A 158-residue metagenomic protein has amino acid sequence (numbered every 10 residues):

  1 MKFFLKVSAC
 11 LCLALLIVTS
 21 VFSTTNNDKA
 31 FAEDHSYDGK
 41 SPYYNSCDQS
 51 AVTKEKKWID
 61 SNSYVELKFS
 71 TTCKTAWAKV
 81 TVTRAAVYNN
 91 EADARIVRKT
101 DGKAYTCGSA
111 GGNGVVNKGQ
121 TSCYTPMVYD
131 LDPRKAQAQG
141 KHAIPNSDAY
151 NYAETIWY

Functional and structural regions predicted by a protein language model:
M1-L11: Bacterial N-terminal signal peptides that target proteins for export
F4-L5, S23, A32, N151: Compositionally biased, low-structure terminal segments
S8, T19-F22, T53, Y129: N-terminal non-cleavable signal-anchor helices
L15-D28: C-terminal segment of classical bacterial N-terminal signal peptides
D28-Y158: Post-signal peptide N-terminal regions of Sec-secreted extracellular proteins
